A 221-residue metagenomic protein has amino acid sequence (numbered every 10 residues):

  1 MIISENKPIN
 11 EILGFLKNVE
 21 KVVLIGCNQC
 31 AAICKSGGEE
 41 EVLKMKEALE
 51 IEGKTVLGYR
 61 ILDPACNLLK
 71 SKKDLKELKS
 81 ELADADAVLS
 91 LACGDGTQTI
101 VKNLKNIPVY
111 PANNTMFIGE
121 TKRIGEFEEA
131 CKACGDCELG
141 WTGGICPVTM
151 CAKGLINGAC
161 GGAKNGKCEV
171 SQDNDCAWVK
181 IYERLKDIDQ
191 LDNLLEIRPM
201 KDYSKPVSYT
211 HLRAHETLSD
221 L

Functional and structural regions predicted by a protein language model:
M1-A163, E169-Q172, A177-V179: Iron-sulfur-associated redox domains of electron-transfer enzymes in respiratory and anaerobic energy metabolism
R184-L185: Mobile "lid/hinge" segments at catalytic clefts and subdomain interfaces of large enzymes
L194-Y203: Long, compositionally biased charged/polar accessory segments in the mid-to-C-terminal portions of proteins
S204-Y209: Assembly/oligomerization interface modules of large self-assembling protein complexes
T210-T217: Conserved small/polar residues in nucleotide/adenosyl-binding loops
